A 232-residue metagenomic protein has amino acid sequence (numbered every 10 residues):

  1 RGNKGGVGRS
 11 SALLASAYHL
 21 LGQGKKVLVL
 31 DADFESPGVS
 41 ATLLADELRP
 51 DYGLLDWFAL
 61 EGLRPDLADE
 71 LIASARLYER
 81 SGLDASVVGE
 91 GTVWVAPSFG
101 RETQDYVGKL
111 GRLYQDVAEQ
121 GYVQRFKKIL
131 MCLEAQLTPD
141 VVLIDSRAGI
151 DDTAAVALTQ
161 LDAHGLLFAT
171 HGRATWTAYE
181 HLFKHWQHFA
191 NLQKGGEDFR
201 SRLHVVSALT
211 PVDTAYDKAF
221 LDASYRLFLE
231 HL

Functional and structural regions predicted by a protein language model:
R1, D33, F99, R147 (+1 more regions): Anionic group-transfer/hydrolysis microenvironments
R1-S36: Walker A/P-loop phosphate-binding motif and the immediately C-terminal alpha-helix
G6, D116-Q120, A169-G172: Hydrophobic alpha-helical scaffolding
A12-S16, G38-V39, G165, Y179: Extended, hydrophobic alpha-helical segments in both membrane/secreted and soluble proteins
A15, H19, A41-T42, V156: Active-site signature of alpha/beta-hydrolase-fold catalytic machinery across serine- and Asp/Cys-nucleophile hydrolases
Q23, V123-L232: Conserved catalytic-core segment of NTP-binding enzymes
L28-D31, V95-P97, L143-D145: A structural signal for short, well-ordered beta-strand segments and their strand-loop junctions that often border
F34-A135: P-loop/Walker-type NTP enzyme "switch/lid" segment
